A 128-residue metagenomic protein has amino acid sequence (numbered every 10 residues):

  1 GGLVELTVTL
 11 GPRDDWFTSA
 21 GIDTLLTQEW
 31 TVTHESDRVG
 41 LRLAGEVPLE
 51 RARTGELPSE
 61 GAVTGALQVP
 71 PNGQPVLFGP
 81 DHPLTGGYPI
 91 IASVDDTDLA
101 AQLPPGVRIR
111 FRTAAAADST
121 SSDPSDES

Functional and structural regions predicted by a protein language model:
G1-S128: Conserved "landmark" site that anchors the functional core of diverse proteins
